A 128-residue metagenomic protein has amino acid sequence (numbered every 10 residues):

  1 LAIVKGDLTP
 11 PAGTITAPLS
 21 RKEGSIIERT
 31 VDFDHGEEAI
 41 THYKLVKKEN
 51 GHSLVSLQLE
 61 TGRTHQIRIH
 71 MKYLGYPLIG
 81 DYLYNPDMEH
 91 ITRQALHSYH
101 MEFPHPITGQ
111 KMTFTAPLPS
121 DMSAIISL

Functional and structural regions predicted by a protein language model:
L1-L128: RNA pseudouridine synthases
